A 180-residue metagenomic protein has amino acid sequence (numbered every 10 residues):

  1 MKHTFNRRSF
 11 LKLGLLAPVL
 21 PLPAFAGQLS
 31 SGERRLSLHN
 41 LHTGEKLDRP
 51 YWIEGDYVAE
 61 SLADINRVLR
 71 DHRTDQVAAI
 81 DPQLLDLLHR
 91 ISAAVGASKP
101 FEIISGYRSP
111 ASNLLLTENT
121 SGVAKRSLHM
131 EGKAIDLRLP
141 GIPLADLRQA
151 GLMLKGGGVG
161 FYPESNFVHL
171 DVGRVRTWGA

Functional and structural regions predicted by a protein language model:
M1-P18: N-terminal secretory signal peptides and thylakoid transit peptides that target proteins across membranes
K2, R34-H39, G122-A180: Catalytic cores and adjacent binding grooves of peptidoglycan-active enzymes
L22-Y51: C-terminal segment of N-terminal export signals and the immediately downstream linker at the start of the mature
E54-I104: Active-site acidic/histidine clusters and adjacent loop/turn architecture that either coordinate catalytic ions
V68, L87-S98, N119-G122, P140 (+1 more regions): Structured segments of extracytoplasmic/periplasmic soluble domains in secreted or envelope-associated proteins
L85-H89, N113, L144, R148: Extracytoplasmic/secreted envelope proteins and their assembly/folding machinery, especially bacterial periplasmic
P100-L114: Acidic helix-start/capping segments at beta-turn-to-alpha-helix junctions
P110-S127: Charged, often glycine-rich, active-site loop that binds/positions anionic groups
